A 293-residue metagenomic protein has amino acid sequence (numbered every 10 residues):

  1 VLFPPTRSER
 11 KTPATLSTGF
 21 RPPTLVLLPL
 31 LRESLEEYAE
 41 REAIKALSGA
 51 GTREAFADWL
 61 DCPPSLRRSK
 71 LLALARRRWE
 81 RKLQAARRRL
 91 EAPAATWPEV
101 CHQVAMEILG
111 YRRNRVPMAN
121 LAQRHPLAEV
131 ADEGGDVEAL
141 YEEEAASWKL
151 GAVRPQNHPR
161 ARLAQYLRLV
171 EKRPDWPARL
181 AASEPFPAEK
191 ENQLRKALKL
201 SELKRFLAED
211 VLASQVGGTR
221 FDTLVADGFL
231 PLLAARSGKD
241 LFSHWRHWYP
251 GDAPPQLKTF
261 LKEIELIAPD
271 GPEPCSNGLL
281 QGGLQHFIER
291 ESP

Functional and structural regions predicted by a protein language model:
V1-F3, E291-S292: Hydrophobic/aromatic-rich, well-ordered segments within soluble, folded domains that form packed cores
L2-N120: Internal, well-ordered alpha/beta segment that forms a basic, Gly-enriched binding/recognition surface
K70-G283: Hydrophobic, aromatic-lined core segments that form the binding pocket/scaffold for planar heteroaromatic ligands
G283-S292: Cysteine-cluster motifs in flexible loop/terminal segments that predominantly coordinate metals
